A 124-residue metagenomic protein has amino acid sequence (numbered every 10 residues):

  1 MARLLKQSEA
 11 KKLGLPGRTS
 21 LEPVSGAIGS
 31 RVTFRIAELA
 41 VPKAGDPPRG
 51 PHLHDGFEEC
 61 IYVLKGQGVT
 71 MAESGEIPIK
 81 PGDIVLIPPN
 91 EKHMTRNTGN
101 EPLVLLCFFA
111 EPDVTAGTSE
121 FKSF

Functional and structural regions predicted by a protein language model:
M1-G17: Extreme N-terminal tail/first-helix region
R3-K6, E38, A44, M94-F124: Double-stranded beta-helix
K12-P51: A short glycine-rich, His/Asp/Glu-containing loop-to-beta-strand
R31-T33, F57, P102-L103: A structure-centric signal for secondary-structure junctions around beta-strands
E38-A40, L53-T70, F108-A110: Short, conserved beta-strand element in jelly-roll/cupin
G50, T70-M71, I87, H93-N100: Short beta-strand His + acidic residue motifs that chelate non-heme Fe in jelly-roll/DSBH and cupin folds
G56, G75, E91-K92, E101: A generic "binding-loop/recognition-motif" signal
S74-P89: Short acidic-glycine-tyrosine-enriched beta hairpin
